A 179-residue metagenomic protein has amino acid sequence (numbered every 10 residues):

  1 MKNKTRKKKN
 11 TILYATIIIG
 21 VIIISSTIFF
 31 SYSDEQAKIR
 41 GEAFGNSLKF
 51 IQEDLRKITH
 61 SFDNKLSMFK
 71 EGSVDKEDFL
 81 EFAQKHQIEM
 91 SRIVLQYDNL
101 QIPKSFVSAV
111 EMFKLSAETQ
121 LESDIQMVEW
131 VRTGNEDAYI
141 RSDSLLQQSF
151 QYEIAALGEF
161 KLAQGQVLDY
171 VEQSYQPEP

Functional and structural regions predicted by a protein language model:
M1-K2, S31-S33, L146: Helix-centric, low-specificity signal for extended rod-like, repetitive segments
M1-K9: N-terminal Lys/Arg-rich, disordered targeting/topogenic segments
K8-A15, G72-K76: An N-terminal domain-start capping segment
L13-F29: Hydrophobic membrane-insertion alpha-helices, especially the h-region of bacterial N-terminal signal peptides
F29-K49: Ser/Thr/Pro/Gly-rich low-complexity linker/stalk segments immediately outside membranes or between
N46-P179: Alpha-helical segments in soluble extracytoplasmic regions
